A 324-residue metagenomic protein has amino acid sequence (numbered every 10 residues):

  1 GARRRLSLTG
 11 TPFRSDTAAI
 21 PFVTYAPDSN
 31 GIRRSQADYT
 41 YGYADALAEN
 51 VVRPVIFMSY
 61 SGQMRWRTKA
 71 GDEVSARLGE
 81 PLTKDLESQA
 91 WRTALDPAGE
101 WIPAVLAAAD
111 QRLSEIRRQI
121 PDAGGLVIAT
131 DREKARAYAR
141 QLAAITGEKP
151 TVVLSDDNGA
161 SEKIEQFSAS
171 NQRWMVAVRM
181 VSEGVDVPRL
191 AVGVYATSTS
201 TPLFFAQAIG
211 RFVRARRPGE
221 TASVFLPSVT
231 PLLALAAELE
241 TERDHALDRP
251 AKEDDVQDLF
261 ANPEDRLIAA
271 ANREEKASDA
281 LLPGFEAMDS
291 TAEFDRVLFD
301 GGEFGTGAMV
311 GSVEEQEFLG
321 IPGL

Functional and structural regions predicted by a protein language model:
G1-L8, R14-I20: Short, conserved "post-DEAD/DEAH" coupling segment immediately C-terminal to helicase motif II within the SF2/RecA-like
L6, Y41, I56-M58, T151 (+2 more regions): Hydrophobic/aromatic beta-strand patches that form the interior of the parallel beta-sheet core in alpha/beta enzyme
L8-P12, D131, V178-M180, S228: A short beta-strand-to-loop transition that corresponds to the Sensor-1 phosphate-sensing loop of AAA+ P-loop ATPases
T17-D122: Interdomain helical connector at the RecA1-RecA2 junction of SF1/SF2 helicase-like NTPases
A76-Q166, E317-G320: Conserved helicase/translocase motor-coupling segment
L95-P97, A104, R112, P231-L324: Long, largely alpha-helical accessory region at the distal end of helicase-like NTP-driven motors
K149-L259: Conserved RecA-like P-loop NTPase helicase motor core
